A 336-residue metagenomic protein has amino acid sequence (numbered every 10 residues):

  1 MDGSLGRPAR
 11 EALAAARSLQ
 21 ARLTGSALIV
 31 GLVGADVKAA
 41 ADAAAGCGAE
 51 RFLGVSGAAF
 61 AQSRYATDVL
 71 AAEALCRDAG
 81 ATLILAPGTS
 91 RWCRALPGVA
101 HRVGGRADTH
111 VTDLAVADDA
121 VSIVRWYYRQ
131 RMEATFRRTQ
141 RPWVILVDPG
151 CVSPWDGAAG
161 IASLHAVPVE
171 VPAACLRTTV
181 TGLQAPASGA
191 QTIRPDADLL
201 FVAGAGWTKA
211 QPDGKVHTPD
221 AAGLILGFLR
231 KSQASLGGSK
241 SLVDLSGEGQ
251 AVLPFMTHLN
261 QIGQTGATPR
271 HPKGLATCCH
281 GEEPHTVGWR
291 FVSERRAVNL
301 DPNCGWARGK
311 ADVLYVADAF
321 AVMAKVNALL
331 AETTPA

Functional and structural regions predicted by a protein language model:
M1-A336: N-terminal glycine-rich FAD/FM-binding segment characteristic of electron-transfer flavoproteins
